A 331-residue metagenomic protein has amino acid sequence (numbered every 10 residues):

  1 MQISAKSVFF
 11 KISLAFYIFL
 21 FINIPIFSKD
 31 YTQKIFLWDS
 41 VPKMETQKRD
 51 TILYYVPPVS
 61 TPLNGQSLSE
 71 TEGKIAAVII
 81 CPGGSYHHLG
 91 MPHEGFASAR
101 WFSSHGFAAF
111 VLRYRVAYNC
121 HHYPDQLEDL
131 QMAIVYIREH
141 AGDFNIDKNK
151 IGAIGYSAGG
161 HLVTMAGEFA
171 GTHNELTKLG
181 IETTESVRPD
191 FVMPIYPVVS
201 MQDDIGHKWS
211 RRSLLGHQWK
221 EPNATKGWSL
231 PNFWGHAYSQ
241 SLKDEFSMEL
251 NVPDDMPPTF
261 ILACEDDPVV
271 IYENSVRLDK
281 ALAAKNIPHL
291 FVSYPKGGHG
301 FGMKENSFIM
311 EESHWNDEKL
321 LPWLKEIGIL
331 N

Functional and structural regions predicted by a protein language model:
M1-T32: Bacterial Sec-dependent N-terminal signal peptides
K29-N331: Alpha/beta-hydrolase superfamily serine-hydrolase fold, recognizing
